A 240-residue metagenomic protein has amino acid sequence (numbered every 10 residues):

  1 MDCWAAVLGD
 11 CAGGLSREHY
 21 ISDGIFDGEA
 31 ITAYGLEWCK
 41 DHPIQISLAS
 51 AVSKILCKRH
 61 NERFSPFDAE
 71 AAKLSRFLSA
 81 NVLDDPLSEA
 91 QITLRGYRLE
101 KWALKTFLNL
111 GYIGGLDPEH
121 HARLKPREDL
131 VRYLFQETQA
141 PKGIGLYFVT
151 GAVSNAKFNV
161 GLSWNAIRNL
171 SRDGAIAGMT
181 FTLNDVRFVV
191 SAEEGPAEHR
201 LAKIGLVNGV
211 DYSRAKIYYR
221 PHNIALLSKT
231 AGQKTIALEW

Functional and structural regions predicted by a protein language model:
M1, I21, A30, L110-P126 (+1 more regions): Short N-terminal signal/transit or membrane-insertion segments and the immediately adjacent low-complexity/disordered
M1-A69: An N-terminal structural lobe/cap that precedes and organizes the functional/catalytic core across diverse proteins
C3, Y20, A103, M179-F181 (+1 more regions): Generic structural hydrophobic/aromatic packing signal, biased to beta-strands
G28-A30, W38, L78-V82, P86 (+2 more regions): Charge-rich, low-complexity amphipathic helices in intrinsically disordered tails/linkers adjacent to domains
Y34-E37, S75-L78, H199-R200, V207-D211: Short, low-complexity, polar/charged sequence segments that are solvent-exposed and flexible
Q45-P118: Catalytic cores of phosphodiester-bond-cleaving enzymes
H121-W240: C-terminal, charged low-complexity interaction regions
